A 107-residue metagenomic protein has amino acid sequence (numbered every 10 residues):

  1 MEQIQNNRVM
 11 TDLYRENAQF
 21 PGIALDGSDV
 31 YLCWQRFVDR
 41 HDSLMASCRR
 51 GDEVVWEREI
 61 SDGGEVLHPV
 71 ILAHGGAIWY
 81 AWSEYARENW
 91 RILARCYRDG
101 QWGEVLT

Functional and structural regions predicted by a protein language model:
M1-T107: Extracellular, repeat-based ectodomains that mediate carbohydrate processing or recognition
